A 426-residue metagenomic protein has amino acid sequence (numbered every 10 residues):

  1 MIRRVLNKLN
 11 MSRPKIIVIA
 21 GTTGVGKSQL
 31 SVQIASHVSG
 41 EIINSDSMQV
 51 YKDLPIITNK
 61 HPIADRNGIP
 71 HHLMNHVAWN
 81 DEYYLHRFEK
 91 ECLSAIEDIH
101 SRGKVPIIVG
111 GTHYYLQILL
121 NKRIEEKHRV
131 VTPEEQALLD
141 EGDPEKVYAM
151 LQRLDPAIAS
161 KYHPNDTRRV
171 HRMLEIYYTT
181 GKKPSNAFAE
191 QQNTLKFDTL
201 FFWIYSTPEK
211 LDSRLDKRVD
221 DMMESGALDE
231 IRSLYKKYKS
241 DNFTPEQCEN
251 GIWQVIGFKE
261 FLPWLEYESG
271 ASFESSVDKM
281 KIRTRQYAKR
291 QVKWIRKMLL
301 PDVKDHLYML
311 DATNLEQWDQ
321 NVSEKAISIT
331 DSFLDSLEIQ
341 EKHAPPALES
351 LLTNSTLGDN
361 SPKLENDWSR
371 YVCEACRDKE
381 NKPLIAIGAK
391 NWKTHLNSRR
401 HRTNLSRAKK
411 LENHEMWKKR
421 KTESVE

Functional and structural regions predicted by a protein language model:
I2-S39, T194-E426: Catalytic core of IPPT-family isopentenyl/dimethylallyl transferases that prenylate adenosine-containing substrates
R13-I17, S28-V109, H113-Q152: N-terminal phosphate/diphosphate-binding loop that engages ATP/GTP or pyrophosphate donors across diverse enzyme folds
D65-R66, L139, N165, N250-W253: A generic short alpha-helical patch detector that favors 3-5-residue windows in or near N-terminal regions
H71-H72, H163, H395, H401: Histidine-centered active-site/metal-ligand motif
N75-A78, L154-D155, L265, R377: Short, histidine-centered active-site or binding-site loop motifs used for metal coordination, general acid-base
C92, D155, T284, A288: Short amphipathic alpha-helical/adjacent loop interface patches that line ligand and macromolecule-binding sites
H113-D241, P245: Long, charge-dense, solvent-exposed interaction surfaces that engage phosphate-rich ligands
